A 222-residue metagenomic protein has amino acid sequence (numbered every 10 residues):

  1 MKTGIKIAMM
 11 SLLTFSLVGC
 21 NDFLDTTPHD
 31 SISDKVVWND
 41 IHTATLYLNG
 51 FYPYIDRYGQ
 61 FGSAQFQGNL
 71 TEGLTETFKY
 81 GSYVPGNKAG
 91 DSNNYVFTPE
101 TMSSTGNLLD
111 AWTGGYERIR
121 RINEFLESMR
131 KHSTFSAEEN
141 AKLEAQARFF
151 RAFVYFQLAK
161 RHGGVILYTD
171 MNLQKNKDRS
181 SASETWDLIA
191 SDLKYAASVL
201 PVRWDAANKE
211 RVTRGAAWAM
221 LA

Functional and structural regions predicted by a protein language model:
M1-H29: Bacterial Sec-dependent N-terminal signal peptides
G4-M9, N140, A145, I189: Generic alpha-helix initiation/capping and coil-helix boundary signal
M9-S11, V36, L193: N-terminal regions of proteins, emphasizing targeting and processing segments when present
L13-T14, V18, D25, T71 (+3 more regions): Compositionally biased amphipathic helical and low-complexity segments enriched in hydrophobic
N21-Q146, F150-E184, W204: Short acidic-aromatic linear motifs embedded in glycine-rich loops, typified by GG[WY][YF]DAGD(H) and related
M171-L173, K177-L221: Hydrophobic, small-residue-rich alpha-helical packing segments that form membrane-like cores
